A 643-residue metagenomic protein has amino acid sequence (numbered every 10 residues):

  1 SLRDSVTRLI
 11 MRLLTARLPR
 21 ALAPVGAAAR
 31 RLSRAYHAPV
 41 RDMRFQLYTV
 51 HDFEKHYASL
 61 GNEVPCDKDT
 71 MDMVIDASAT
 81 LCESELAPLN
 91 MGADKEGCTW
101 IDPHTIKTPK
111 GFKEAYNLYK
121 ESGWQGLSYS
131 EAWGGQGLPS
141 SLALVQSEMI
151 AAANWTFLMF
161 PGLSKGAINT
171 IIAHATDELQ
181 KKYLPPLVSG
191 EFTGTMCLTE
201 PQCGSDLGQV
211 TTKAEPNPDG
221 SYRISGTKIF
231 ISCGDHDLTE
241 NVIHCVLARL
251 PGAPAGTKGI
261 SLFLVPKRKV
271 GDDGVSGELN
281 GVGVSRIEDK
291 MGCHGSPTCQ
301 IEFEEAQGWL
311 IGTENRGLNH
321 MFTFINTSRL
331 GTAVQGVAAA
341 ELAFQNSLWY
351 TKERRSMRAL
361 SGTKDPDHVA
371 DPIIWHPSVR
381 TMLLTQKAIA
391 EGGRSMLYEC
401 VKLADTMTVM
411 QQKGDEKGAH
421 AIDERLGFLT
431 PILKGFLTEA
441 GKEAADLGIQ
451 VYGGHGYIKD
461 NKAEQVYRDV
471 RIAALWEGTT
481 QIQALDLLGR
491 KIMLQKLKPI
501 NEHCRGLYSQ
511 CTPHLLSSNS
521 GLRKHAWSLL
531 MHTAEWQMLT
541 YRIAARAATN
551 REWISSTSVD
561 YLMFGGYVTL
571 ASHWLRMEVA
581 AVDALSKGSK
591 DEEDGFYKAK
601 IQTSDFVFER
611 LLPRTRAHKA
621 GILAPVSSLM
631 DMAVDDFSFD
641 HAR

Functional and structural regions predicted by a protein language model:
I10-L158, K182, D405, G621-A642: Amphipathic, small/basic residue-rich leader segments at the start of a protein or domain
H37, G123, P216, R223 (+6 more regions): Alpha-helix capping/hinge segments and adjacent helical runs
K95-W100, F112, F160-S164, A175-N217 (+4 more regions): Internal maturation/activation junctions in enzymes
K165-A167, T176-L179, Y183, E477-T479 (+1 more regions): A structural-propensity feature for long, helix-poor, extended segments
S221, S225-L279: A short core secondary-structure module
F230-S232, K269-S285, K290, P297-S328 (+2 more regions): A glycine-rich, basic-preceded beta-loop-alpha segment at the flavin cofactor/substrate interface of flavin-utilizing
E391-K434, Y541-S558, M577-D591, G595: C-terminal helix-coil-helix/basic helical segment that borders enzyme active sites and/or dimer interfaces and provides
L494, Q510-R643: C-terminal amphipathic alpha-helical interaction region
